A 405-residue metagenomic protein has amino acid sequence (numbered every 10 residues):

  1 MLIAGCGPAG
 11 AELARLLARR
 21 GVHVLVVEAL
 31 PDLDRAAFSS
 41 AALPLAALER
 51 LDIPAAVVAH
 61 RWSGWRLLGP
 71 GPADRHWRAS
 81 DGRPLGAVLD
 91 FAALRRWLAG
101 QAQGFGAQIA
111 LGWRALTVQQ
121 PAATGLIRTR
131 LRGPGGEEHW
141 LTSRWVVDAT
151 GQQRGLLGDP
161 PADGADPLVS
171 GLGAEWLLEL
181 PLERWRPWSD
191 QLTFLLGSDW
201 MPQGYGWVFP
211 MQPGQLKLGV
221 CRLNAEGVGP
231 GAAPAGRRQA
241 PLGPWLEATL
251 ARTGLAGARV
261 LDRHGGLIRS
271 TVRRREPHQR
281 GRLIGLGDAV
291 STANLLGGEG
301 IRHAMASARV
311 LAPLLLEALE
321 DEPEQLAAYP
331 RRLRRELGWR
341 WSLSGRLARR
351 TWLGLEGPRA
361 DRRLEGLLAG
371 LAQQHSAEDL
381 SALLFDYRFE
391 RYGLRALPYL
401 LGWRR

Functional and structural regions predicted by a protein language model:
A4-C6, R15-F38: Glycine-rich FAD pyrophosphate-binding loop
C6, R20, Q101-A256: Predominantly flavin-linked oxidoreductase catalytic cores and closely associated redox partners
G10-A11: N-terminal Rossmann-fold NAD(P) dinucleotide-binding loop
L30-G69: N-terminal FAD cofactor-binding segment of flavoenzymes
S80-Q101, V228-R238: Short beta-strand to alpha-helix junction loop
R95, L111-W113, D262-H264: Short loop/edge segments at beta-strand edges and connector loops that shape dinucleotide/nucleotide cofactor-binding
N224-L314, L319-P323: FAD/FMN-dependent oxidoreductases across multiple families
P313-R405: C-terminal helical "tail/cap" subdomain of flavin- and related membrane-associated enzymes
